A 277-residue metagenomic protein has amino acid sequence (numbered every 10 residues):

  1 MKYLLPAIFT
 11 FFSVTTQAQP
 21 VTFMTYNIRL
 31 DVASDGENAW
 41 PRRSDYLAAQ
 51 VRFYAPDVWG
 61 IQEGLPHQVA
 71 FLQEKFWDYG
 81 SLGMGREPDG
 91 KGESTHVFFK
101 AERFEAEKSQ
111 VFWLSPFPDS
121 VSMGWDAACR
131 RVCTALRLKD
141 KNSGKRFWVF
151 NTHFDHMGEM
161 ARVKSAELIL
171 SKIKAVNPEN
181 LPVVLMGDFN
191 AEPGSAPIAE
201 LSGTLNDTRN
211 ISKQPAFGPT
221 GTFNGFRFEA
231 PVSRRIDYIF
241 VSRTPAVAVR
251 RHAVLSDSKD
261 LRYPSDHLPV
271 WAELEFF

Functional and structural regions predicted by a protein language model:
K2-L5, T15-K75, R86-E93, E167 (+2 more regions): N-terminal, active-site-proximal structural segment of metallo-dependent hydrolase catalytic domains
P20-V32, E107-F112, K145-F154, H267: Active-site-proximal beta-strand elements of phosphoester/diester hydrolases
V21, D57-V58, F147, P182-V184 (+2 more regions): Short, Asp-centered acidic motifs that coordinate Mg2+ and/or phosphate in catalytic or ligand-binding sites
R29, L65, H153-D155, F189-E192 (+1 more regions): Catalytic metal-binding/acid-base residues of hydrolase active sites
V58-R146, R251-V254: Structured beta-strand-rich core segments of catalytic domains in phosphoester-bond hydrolases
W59-Q62, G83-M84, V184-D188, D207-N210: Active-site neighborhood of phospho(di)ester-bond hydrolases with catalytic His/Asp-centered motifs
M160, K164, S171-V183, A191-F277: Metal-dependent phosphoester-hydrolase catalytic domains
